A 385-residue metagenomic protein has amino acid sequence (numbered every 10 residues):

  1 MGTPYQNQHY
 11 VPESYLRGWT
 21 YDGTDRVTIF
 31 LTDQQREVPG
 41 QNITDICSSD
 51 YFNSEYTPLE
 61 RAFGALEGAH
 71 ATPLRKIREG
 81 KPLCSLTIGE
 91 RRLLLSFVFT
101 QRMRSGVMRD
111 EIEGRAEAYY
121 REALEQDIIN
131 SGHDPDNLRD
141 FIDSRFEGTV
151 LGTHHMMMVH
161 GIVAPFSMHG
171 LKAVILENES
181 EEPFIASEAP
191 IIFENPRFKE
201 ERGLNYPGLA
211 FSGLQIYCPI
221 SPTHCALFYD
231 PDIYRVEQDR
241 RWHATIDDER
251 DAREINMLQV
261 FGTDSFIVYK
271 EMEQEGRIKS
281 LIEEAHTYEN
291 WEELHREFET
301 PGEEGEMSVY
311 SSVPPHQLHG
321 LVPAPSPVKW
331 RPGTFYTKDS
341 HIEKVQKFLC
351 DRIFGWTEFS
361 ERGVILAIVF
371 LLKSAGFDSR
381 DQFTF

Functional and structural regions predicted by a protein language model:
M1-N7, V11-F385: Alpha-helical structural context detector biased toward long hydrophobic helices
